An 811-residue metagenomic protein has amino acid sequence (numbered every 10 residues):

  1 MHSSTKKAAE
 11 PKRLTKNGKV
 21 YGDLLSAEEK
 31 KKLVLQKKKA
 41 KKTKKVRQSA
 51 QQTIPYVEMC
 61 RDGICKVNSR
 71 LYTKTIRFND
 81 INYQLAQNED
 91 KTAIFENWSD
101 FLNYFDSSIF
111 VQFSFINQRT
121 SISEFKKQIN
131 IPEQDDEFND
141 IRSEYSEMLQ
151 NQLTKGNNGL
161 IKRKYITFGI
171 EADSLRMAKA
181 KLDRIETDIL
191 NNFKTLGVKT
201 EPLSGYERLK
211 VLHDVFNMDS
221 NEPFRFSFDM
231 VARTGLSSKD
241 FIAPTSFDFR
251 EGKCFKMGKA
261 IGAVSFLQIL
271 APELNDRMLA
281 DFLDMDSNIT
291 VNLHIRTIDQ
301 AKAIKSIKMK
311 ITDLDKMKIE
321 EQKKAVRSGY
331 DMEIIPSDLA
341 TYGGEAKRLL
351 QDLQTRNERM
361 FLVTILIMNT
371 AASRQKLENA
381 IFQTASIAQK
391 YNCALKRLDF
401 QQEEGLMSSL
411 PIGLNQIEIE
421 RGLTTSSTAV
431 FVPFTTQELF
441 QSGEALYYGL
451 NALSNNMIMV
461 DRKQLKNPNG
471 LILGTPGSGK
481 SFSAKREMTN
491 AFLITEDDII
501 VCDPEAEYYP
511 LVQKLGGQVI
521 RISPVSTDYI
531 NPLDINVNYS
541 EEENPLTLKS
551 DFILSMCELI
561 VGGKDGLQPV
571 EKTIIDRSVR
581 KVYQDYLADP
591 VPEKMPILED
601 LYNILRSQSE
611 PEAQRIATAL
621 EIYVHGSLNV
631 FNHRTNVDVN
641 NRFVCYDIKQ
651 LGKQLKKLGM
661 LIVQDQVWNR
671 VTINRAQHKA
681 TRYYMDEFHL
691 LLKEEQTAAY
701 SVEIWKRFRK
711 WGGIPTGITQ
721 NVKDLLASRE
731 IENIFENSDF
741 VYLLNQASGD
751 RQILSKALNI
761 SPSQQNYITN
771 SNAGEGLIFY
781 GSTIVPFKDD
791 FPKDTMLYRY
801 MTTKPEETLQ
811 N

Functional and structural regions predicted by a protein language model:
M1-F434: Extended, folded cores of ATP/NTP-driven motor/assembly subunits in large transport and secretion machines
I81, N88-S107, S114-Q118, D281-L283 (+11 more regions): P-loop NTPase motor domains
I472: Hydrophobic anchor at the beta1->P-loop junction of P-loop NTPases
K480: Conserved lysine of the Walker
S483: Hydrophobic positions on the alpha1 helix immediately C-terminal to the Walker A/P-loop
N490-I500: Post-Walker A helix-loop "phosphate-sensing" segment adjacent to the P-loop in P-loop NTPases
G516-I520, E730-L743: A short helix-turn-beta junction within AAA+ P-loop NTPase domains corresponding to the substrate/partner-engaging
L758-N811: Conserved P-loop NTPase
